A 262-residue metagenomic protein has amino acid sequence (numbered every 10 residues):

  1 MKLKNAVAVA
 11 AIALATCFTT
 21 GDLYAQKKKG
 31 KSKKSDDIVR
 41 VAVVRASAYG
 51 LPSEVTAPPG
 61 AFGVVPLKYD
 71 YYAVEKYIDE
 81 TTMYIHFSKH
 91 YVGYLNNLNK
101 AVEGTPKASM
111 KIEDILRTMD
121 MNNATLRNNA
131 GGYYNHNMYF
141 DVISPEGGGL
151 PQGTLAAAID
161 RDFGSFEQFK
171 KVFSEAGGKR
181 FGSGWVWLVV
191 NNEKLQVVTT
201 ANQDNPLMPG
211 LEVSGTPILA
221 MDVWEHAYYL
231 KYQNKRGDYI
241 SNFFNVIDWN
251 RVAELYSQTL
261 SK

Functional and structural regions predicted by a protein language model:
M1-A10: Bacterial N-terminal signal peptides that target proteins for export
V9-F18: Bacterial N-terminal signal peptides
T19-A25: Sec/Tat signal peptide C-region and signal peptidase I cleavage site
Q26-K262: Feature for soluble, non-membrane regions of globular proteins
